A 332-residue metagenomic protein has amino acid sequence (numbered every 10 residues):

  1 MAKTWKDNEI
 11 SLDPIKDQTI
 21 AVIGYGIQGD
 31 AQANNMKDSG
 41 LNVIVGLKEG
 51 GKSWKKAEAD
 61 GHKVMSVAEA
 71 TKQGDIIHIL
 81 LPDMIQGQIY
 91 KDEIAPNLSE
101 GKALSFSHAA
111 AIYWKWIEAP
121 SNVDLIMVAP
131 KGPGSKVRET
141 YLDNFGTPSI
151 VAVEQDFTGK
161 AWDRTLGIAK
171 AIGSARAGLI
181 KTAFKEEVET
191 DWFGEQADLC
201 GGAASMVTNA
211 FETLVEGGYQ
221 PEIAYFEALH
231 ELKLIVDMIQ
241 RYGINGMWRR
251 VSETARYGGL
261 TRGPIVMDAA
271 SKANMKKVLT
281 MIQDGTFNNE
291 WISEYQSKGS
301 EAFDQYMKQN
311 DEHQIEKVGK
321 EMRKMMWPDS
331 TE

Functional and structural regions predicted by a protein language model:
A2-K63: NAD(P)+-binding Rossmann beta1-loop-alpha1 motif at the extreme N-terminus of oxidoreductases
Q18, G40, G74, G101 (+1 more regions): Short, well-ordered alpha-helix to beta-strand connector turns
A59-E69, G132: Glycine-rich, highly charged phosphate/nucleotide-binding loops
A68-E118: Rossmann-fold NAD(P) dinucleotide-binding segment
S105-Q196: Rossmann-fold dinucleotide-binding core
G159-D163, G167-G173, G178-G217, E222-Q240: Active-site-proximal catalytic alpha-helix in oxidoreductases
E222-E332: NAD(P)-dependent Rossmann-like dehydrogenase/reductase catalytic/cofactor-binding core
